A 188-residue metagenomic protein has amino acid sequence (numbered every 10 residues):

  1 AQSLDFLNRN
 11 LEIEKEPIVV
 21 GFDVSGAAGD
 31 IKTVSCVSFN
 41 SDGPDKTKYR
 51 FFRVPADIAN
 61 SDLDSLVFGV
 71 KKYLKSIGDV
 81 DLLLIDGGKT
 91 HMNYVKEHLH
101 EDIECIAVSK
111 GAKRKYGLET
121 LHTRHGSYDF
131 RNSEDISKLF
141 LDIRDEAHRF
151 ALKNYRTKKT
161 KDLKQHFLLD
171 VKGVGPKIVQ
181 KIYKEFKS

Functional and structural regions predicted by a protein language model:
A1-S188: Acidic, glycine-enriched active-site microenvironments
